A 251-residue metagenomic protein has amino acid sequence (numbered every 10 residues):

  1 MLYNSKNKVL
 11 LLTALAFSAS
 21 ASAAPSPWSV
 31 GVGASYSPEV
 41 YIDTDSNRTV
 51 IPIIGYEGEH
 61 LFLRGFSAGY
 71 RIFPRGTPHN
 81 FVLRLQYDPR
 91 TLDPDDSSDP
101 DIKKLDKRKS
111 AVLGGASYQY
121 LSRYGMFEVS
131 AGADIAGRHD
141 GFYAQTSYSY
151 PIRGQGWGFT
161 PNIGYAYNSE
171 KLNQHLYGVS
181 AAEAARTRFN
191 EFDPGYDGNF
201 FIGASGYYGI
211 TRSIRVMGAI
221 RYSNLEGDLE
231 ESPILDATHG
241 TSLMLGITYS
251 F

Functional and structural regions predicted by a protein language model:
M1-P27, D43, S232: Cleavable N-terminal export/targeting peptides
A24-R71, K171: Short glycine/proline- and aromatic-enriched beta-strand/turn motifs that initiate or cap beta-hairpins
W28, H60-L63, Y124-F127, G156-F159 (+1 more regions): Repeated loop/turn-to-beta-strand initiation elements of outer-membrane beta-barrel proteins
V30-Y36, G65-S67, L83-P89, A116 (+4 more regions): Transmembrane beta-barrel strands of outer-membrane/channel proteins
G33, G55-E57, F73, S117-L121 (+4 more regions): Transmembrane beta-barrel domains of outer membrane proteins
E39-S46, R75, R108-S110, A133-Y143 (+2 more regions): Solvent-exposed loop/turn segments connecting transmembrane beta-strands in outer-membrane beta-barrel proteins
I51-G55, T238-F251: Outer-membrane beta-barrel "beta-signal"
I135-R215, Y222-L229, I234-D236, F251: Outer-membrane beta-barrel transmembrane domain signature
